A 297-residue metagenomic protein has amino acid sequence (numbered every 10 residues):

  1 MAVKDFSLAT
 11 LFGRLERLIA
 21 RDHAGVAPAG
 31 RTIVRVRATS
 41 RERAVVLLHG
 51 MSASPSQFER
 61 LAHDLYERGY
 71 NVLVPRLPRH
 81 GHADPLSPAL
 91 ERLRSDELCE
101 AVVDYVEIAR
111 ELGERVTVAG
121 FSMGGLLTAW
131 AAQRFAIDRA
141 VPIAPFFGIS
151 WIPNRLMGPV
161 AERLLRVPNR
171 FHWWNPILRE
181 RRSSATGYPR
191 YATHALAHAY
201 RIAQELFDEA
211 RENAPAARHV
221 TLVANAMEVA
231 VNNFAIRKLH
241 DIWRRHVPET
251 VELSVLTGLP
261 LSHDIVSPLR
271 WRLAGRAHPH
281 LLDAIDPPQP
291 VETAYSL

Functional and structural regions predicted by a protein language model:
A2-S40: N-terminal cap/lid segment of alpha/beta-hydrolase-fold proteins
A27-H80: Short, surface-exposed "cap/lid" segments of acyl-processing enzymes
A38-T39, T186-L259, G275-Y295: Serine-hydrolase catalytic core
R76-A83, F146, L259: Short beta-to-alpha linker loops that shape the active-site pocket of alpha/beta-hydrolase fold enzymes
A83-L112: Catalytic nucleophile-loop/oxyanion-hole region of alpha/beta-hydrolase and closely related hydrolase-like folds
A119-T128: Gly/Ala-rich beta-loop-alpha elbow adjacent to hydrolase catalytic centers
V141-I152: Active-site nucleophile loop of the alpha/beta-hydrolase fold
